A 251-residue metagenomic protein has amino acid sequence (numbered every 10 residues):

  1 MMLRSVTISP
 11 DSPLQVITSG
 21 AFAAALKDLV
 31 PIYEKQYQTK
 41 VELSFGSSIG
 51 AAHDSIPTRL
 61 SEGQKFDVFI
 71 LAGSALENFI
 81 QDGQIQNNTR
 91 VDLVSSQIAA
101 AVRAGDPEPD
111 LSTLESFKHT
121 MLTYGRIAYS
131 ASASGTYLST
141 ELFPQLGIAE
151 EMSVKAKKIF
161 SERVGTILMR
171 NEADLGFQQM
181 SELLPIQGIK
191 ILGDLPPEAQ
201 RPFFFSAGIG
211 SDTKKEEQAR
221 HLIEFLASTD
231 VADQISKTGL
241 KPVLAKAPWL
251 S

Functional and structural regions predicted by a protein language model:
M1-S44, S48-D54, S61-K65, S74 (+3 more regions): Exported/periplasmic ABC-transporter solute-binding proteins
I70: Phosphate-/polyanion-interacting regions in eukaryotic proteins
N87-T89: Central helical "cap/lid" subdomain
